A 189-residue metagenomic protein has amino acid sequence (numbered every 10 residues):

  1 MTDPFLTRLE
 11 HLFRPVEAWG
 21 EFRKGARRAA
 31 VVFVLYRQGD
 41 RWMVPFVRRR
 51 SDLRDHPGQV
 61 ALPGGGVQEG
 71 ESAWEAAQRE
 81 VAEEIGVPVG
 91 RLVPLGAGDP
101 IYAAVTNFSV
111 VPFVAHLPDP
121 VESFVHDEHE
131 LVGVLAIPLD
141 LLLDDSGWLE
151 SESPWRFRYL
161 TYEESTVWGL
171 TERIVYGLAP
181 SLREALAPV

Functional and structural regions predicted by a protein language model:
M1-R23: Entry/capping segment at the start of metal-dependent catalytic domains with acidic active-site entry clusters
T2, W168-T171: Generic structural signal for well-ordered, non-membrane alpha-helical segments in soluble metabolic enzymes
G20-L62: N-terminal strand-loop-strand
V34-L35, T171-L178: Buried hydrophobic packing segments
D40-W42, D52-R54, E122, D144 (+1 more regions): Short, acidic Gly/Pro/Ser/Thr-rich loop/turn segments
V60, G66-V67, T171: Gly/Ser/Thr-rich beta-alpha loop segments that engage phosphate groups in nucleotides
G66-E163, V167, G177-V189: Unchanged
